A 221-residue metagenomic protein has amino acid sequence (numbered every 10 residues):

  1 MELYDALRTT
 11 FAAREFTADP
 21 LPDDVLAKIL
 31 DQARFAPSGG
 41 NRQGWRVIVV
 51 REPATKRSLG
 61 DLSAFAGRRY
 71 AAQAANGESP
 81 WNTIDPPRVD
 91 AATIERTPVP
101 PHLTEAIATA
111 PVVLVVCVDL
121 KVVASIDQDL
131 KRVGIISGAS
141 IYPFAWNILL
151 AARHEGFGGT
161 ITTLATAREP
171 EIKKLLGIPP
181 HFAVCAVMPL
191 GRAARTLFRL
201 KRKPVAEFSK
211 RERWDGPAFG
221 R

Functional and structural regions predicted by a protein language model:
M1-D24, K28: Short acidic N-proximal helix/loop "leader" segments that mark the beginning of a domain or an inter-domain linker
A6, A12-A13, I84-D85, A183-R221: C-terminal helix-cap and adjacent tail motif
E15-F16, R46, G158-T162: Short catalytic-loop micro-motif centered on adjacent basic/acidic residues
I29, A33, L114-K174: Small-aliphatic-rich amphipathic alpha-helix that forms the alpha element of a beta-alpha
F35-N41: Glycine-rich phosphate/pyrophosphate-binding beta-alpha loops
N41-G44, A108-A110, A183: Short, basic and Ser/Thr-rich N-terminal targeting/leader segments
V49-S140: Glycine/small-residue-rich phosphate/adenosyl-binding loop
F65-R68, K174-L190: Short, conserved aromatic-histidine micro-motifs
